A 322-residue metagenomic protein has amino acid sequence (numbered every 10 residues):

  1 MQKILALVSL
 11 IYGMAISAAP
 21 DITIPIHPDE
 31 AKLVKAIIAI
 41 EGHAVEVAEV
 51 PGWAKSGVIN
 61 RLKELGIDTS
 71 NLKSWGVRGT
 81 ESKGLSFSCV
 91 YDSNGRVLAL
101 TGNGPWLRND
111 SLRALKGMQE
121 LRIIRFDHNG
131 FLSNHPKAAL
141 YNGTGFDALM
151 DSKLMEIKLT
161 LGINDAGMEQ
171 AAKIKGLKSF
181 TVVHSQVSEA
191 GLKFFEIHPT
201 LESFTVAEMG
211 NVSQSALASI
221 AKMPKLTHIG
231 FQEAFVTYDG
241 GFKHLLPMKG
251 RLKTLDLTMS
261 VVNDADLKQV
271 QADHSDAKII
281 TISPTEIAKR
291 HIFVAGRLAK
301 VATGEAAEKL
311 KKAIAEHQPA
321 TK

Functional and structural regions predicted by a protein language model:
M1-V8: Sec-dependent signal peptide recognition, specifically the positively charged N-region followed immediately by
S9-S17: Hydrophobic h-region of N-terminal signal peptides that target proteins for export in Gram-negative bacteria
A18-I26: Cleaved targeting-peptide boundary
H27, V34, I280-K300: Pro/Ala/Gly-rich low-complexity, hydrophilic intrinsically disordered segments
H27-I40, A54-L62: Short, non-transmembrane alpha-helical segments in secretory-pathway proteins
V47-W53, G57-N60, E64-I67, N71-D92 (+5 more regions): Concave beta-strand-loop units of leucine-rich repeat
D266-H274: Short, aromatic/basic amphipathic alpha-helical patches
A302-A307: Charged, low-complexity interaction regions
